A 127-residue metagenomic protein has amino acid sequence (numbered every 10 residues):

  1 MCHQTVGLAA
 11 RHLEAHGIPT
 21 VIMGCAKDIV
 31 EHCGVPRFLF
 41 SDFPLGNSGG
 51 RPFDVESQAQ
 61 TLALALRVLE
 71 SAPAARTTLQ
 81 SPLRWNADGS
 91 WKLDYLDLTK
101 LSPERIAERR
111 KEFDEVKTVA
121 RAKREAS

Functional and structural regions predicted by a protein language model:
C2-H3, D54: Alpha-helix N-cap/helix-initiation motif
H3-C33: Short, acidic/small-residue loops that bind anionic groups at enzyme active sites
C25-K27, F43-G46: Short, acidic/turn-prone active-site loops that include or flank metal/cofactor- and phosphate-binding residues
H32-C33, S48, P82: Surface-exposed loop/turn and secondary-structure junction residues enriched for glycine/proline
R37-D42: Short, hinge-like loop/turn segments at secondary-structure boundaries
L45-G50, N86: A short acidic, often aromatic-flanked loop/helix-cap motif at beta-alpha or helix-coil junctions that lines enzyme
S48-T77: A charged, well-structured terminal subsegment
R67-S127: Extended, histidine- and acidic-residue-enriched regions that form the cofactor-binding/catalytic faces
